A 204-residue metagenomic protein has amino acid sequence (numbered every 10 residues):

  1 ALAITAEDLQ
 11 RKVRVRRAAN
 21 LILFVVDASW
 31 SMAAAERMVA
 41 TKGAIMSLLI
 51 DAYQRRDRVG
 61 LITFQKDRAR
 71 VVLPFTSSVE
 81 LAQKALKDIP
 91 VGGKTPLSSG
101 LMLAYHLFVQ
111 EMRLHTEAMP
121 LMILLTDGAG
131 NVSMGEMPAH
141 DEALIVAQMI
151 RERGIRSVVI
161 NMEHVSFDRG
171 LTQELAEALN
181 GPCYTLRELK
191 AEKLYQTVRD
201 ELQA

Functional and structural regions predicted by a protein language model:
A1-L23, S31-R37, Q54-D57, A69: Acidic, polar low-complexity linker/tail segments
K12-V15, D51, L61, P74 (+1 more regions): Replace "in large, NTP-powered and nucleic-acid-processing enzymes" with "in large, NTP-powered factors and other
D27: Residues that scaffold, gate, or flank divalent-cation-dependent active/transport sites
A40-R55, G60-L61: An active-site-proximal "capping" alpha-helix that borders the catalytic cofactor pocket
G60, S157-I160, P182-R187: Short hydrophobic alpha-helical runs that function as membrane-insertion/retention elements
A69, S78-P120, I160-G170: Von Willebrand factor
A129-A178: VWA/integrin I-like adhesion module and closely mimicked acidic/polar interface patches used
L175-A204: C-terminal helix of von Willebrand factor
